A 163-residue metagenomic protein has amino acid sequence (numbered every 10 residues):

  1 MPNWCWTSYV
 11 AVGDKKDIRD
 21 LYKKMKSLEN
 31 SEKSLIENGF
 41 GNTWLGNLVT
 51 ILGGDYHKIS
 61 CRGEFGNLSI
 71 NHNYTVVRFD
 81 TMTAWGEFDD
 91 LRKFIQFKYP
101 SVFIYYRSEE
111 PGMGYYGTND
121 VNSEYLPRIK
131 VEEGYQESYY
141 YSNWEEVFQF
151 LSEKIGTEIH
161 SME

Functional and structural regions predicted by a protein language model:
M1-E163: Intrinsic low-complexity, intrinsically disordered or marginally ordered coil/linker segments
